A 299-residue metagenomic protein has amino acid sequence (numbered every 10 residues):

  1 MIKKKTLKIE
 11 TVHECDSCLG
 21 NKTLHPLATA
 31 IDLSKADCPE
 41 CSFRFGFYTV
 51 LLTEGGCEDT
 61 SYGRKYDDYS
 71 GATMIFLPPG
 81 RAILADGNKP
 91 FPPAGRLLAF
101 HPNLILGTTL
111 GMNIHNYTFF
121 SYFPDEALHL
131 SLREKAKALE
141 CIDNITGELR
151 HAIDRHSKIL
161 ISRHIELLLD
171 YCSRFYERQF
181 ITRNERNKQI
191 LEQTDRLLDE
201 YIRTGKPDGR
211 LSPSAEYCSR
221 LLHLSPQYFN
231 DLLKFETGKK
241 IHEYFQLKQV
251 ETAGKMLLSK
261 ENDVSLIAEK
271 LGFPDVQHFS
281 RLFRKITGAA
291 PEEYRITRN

Functional and structural regions predicted by a protein language model:
M1-D68: Generic protein-terminus/edge-of-domain signal
Y69-I83, A99-P102: Conserved metal-binding segment of the jelly-roll/cupin
A72, Y217-L224, F229, L233 (+3 more regions): Append "Primarily bacterial transcriptional regulators
N88-I153: A hydrophobic/aromatic-rich effector-binding and dimerization subdomain of bacterial HTH-type transcriptional regulators
A136-D199: An amphipathic alpha-helical interaction segment
S162, N184-L222, E243-N262: A short, Lys/Arg-enriched amphipathic alpha-helix from helix-turn-helix/homeodomain DNA-binding modules
F235-Q277, I296-N299: Terminal helix-turn-helix DNA-binding modules in bacterial transcription factors
S280-N299: …primarily DNA-binding HTH/wHTH and HhH modules…
